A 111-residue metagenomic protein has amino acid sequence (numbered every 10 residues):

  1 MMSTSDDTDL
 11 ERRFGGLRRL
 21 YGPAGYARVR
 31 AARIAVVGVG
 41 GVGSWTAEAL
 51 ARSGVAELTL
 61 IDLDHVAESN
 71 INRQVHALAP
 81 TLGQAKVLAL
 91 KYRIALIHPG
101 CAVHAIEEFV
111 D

Functional and structural regions predicted by a protein language model:
M1-I34: N-terminal charged helix/coil linker that caps or initiates catalytic domains
V36-G38, I61: Conserved N-terminal Rossmann-fold NAD(P)-binding element of oxidoreductases
V42: Hydrophobic/small residue at the entry helix of a nucleotide-binding pocket
L50: Aromatic pocket-lining residues of Rossmann-like dinucleotide-binding sites
V55-H98: Glycine-rich phosphate-binding loop and adjoining beta1-alpha1-beta2 segment of Rossmann-like nucleotide-binding folds
H98-H104: A short helix-to-beta-strand connector/capping loop
I106-D111: Conserved SAM/SAH-binding loop
